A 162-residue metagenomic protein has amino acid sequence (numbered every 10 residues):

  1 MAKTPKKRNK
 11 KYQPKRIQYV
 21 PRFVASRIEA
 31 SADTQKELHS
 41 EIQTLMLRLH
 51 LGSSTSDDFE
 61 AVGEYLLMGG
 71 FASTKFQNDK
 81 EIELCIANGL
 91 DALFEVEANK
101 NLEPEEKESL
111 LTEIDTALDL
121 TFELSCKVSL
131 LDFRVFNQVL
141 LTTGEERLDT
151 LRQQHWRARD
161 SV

Functional and structural regions predicted by a protein language model:
M1-F23: Short Lys/Arg-rich cationic patches that frequently serve as NLS/NoLS or arginine-rich RNA/DNA-binding motifs
K10-Q13, Q18, A32, M46 (+2 more regions): Intrinsically disordered, low-complexity segments enriched in glycine/proline and serine/threonine
R16, N88-F94, T116, D160-V162: Composition-driven recognition of long, C-terminal low-complexity regions enriched in serine/threonine
I17-S26, A30, Q138, R157-D160: Intrinsically disordered, low-complexity segments used for protein-protein interactions
F23-S54, Q77-E106, Q153: Short, flexible domain-boundary/linker segments around small modular repeats
D58-L66, I114: Short, structured motif recognition centered on aromatic/hydrophobic residues
L67-T74, F94, A98, D115-F122 (+1 more regions): Alpha-helical repeat scaffolds in large eukaryotic proteins
L102-V162: Amphipathic alpha-helical binding modules
